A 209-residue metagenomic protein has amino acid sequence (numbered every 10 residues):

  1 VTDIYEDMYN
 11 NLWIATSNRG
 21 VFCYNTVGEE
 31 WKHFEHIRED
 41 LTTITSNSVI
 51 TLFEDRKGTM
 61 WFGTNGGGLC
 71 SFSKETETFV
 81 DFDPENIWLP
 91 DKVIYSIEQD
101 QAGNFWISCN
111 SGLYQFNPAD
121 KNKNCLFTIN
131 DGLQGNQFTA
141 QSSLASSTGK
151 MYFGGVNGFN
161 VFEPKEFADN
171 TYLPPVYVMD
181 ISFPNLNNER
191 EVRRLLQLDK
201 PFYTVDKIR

Functional and structural regions predicted by a protein language model:
E6-N10, E54-K57, Q99-G103, A145-T148: Residue-level detector of Asp-centered blade-edge/turn motifs that repeat once per structural unit in beta-propeller
N11-I14, T59-G63, N104-I107, K150-F153: Conserved beta-propeller blade signature
K32, H36-I50, N65, F72 (+3 more regions): Residue-level "micro-hotspots" composed of small/polar
